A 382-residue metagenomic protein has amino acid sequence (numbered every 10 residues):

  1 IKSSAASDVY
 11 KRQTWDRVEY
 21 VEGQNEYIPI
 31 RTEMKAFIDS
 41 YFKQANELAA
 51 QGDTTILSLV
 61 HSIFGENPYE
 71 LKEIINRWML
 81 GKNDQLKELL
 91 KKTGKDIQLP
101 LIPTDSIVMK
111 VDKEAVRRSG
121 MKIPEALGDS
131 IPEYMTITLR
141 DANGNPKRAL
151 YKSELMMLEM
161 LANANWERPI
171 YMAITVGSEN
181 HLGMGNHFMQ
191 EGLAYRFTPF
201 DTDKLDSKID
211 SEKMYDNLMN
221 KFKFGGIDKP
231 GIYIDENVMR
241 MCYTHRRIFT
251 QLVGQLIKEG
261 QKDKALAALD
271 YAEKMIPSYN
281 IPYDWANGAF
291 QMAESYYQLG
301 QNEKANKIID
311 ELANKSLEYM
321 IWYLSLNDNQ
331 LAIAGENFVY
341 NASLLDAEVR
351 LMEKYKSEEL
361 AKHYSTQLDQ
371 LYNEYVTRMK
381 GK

Functional and structural regions predicted by a protein language model:
A5-K382: ER/secretory pathway lumenal C-terminal domains and tails of membrane proteins involved in glycoprotein biogenesis
